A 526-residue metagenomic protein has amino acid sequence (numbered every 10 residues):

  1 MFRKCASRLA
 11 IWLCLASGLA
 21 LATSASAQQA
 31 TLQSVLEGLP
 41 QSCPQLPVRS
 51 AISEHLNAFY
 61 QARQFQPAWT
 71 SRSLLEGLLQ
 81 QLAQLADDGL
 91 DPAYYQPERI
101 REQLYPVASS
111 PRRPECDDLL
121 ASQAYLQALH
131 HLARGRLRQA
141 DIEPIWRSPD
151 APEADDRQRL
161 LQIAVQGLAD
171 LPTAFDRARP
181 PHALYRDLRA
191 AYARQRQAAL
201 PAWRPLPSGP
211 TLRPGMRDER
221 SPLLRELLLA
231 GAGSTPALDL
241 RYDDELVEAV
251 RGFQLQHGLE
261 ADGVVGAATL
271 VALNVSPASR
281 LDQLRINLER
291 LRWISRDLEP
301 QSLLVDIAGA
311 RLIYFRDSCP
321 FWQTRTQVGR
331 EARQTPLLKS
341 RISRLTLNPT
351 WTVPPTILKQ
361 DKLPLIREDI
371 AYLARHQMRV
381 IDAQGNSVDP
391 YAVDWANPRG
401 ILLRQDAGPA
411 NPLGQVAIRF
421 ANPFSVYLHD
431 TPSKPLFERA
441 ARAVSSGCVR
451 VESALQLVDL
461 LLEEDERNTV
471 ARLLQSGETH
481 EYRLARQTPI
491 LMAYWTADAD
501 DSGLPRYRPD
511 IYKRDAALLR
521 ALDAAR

Functional and structural regions predicted by a protein language model:
M1-K4, R8: Positively charged n-region of N-terminal signal peptides that target proteins for export
F2, A27-A51, L126, W146 (+2 more regions): Well-ordered beta-sheet/strand-loop patches within structured domains
R8-A20: Bacterial N-terminal signal peptides
L21-A27: Sec/Tat signal peptide C-region and signal peptidase I cleavage site
Q28-P149: Cationic-aromatic interfacial patches
